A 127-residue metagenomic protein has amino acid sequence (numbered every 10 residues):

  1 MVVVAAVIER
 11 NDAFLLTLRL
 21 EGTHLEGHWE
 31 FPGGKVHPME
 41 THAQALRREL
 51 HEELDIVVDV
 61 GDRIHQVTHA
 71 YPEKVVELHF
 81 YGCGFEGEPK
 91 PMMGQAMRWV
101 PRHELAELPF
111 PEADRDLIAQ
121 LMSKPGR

Functional and structural regions predicted by a protein language model:
M1-L15, K35: Conserved N-terminal beta-strand and adjoining loop/helix that marks the start of the Nudix/MutT-like hydrolase domain
I8-E9, L16, C83, W99: Conserved hydrophobic "DFG−1" position in protein kinase catalytic cores
T23-H28: A conserved beta-turn-beta hairpin within the catalytic core of GNAT-like acetyltransferases that forms part
F31-R63, P101: The catalytic Nudix box helix
V57-D59, Q66-K90, R98, R102 (+1 more regions): Active-site-adjacent beta-strand/loop module that shapes the phosphate/pyrophosphate-binding cleft
E86-G87, Q95-M97, R102-D116: C-terminal structural segments of small proteins and small subunits
A113-R127: Charged phosphate-binding loop/patch that engages nucleotide di/tri-phosphates or the phosphate backbone of nucleic
